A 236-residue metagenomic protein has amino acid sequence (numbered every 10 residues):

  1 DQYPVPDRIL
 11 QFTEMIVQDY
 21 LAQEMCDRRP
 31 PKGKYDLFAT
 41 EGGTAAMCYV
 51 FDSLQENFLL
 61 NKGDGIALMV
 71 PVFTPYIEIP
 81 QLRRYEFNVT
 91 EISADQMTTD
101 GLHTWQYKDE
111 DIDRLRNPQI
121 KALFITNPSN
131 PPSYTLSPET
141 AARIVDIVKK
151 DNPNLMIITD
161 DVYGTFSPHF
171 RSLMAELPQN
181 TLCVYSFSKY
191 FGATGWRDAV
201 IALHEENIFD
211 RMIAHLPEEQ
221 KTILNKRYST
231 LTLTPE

Functional and structural regions predicted by a protein language model:
Q2-N152, D161-P178, L182: Conserved core of the PLP fold type I
Q2-R8, H215-E236: Low-complexity, serine/threonine/proline-enriched polar segments
I66-A67, A94-M97, K150-N154, Y185 (+2 more regions): Short, surface-exposed, polar/charged, turn-prone segments marking secondary-structure boundaries
Y85, T90-I92, E206-N207, H215-E218 (+1 more regions): Short, intrinsically disordered/low-complexity patches at protein termini and at juxtamembrane boundaries
L102-D109, R211, N225-K226, T234: Phosphate/pyrophosphate-recognition segments in soluble nucleotide-handling domains
I157-I158: Residue-level marker for buried hydrophobic side chains located in beta-strands that build the well-ordered beta-sheet
M174-Y228: Active-site PLP attachment segment
